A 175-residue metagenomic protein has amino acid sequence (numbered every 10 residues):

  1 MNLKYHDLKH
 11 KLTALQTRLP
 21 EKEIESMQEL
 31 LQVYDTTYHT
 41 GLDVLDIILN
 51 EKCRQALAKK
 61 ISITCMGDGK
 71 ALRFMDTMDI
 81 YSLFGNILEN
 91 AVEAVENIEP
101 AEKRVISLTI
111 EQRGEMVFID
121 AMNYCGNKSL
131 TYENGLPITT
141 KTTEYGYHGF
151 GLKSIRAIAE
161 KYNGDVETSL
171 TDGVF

Functional and structural regions predicted by a protein language model:
S26-V33, G41-K59: Short beta-to-alpha transition helix within the HATPase_c
I63-F84, A101, T143: Conserved short strand/loop->alpha-helix "switch" segment adjacent to the catalytic nucleotide/phosphoryl-transfer site
C65-A71, Q112-G114, C125, L170: Heptad-repeat coiled-coil segments of the DHp/HisKA dimerization-phosphoacceptor module
T77-R104, R156-K161: Conserved ATP-binding N-box helix of the HATPase_c
A101-E115: Short beta-strand/loop element within the Bergerat-fold HATPase_c
V117-G149: Glycine-rich/acidic phosphate-handling loop/turn and adjacent ATP-lid/helix of nucleotide-binding kinase/ATPase domains
G151-I155: Short alpha-helical Gxxx[C/S/T] motif in the catalytic ATP-binding
E160-G173: Glycine-rich ATP-binding loops of the HATPase_c
